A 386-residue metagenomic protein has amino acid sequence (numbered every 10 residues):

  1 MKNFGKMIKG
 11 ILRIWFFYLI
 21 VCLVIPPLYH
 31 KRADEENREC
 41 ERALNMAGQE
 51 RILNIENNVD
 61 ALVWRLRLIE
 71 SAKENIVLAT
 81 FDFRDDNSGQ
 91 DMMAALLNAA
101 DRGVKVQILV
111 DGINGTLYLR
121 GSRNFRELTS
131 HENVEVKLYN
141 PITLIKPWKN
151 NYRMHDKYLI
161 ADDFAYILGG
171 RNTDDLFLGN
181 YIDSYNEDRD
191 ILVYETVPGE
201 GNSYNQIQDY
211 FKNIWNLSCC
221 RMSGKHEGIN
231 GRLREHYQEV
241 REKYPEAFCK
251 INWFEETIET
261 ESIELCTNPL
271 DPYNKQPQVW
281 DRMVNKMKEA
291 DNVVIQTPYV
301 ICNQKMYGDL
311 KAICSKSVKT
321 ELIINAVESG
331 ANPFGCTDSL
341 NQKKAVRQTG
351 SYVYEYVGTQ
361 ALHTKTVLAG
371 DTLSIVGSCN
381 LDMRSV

Functional and structural regions predicted by a protein language model:
K2-V134, L144-H155, A161-V386: Charged, low-complexity intrinsically disordered terminal segments
K137: Phosphate-binding P-loop/Walker A region and its immediate neighborhood
